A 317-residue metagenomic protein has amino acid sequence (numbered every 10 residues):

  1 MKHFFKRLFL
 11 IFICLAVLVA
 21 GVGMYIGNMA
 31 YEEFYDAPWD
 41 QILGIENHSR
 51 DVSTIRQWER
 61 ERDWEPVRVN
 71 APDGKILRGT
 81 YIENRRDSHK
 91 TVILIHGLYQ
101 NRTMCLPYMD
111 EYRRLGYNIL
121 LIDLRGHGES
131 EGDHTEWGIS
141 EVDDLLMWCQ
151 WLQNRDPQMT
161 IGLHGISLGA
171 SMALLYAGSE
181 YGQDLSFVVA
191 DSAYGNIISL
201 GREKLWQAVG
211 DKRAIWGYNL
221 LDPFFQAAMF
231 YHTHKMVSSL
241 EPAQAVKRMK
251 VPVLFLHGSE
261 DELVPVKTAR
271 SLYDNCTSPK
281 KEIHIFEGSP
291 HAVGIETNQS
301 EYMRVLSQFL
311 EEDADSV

Functional and structural regions predicted by a protein language model:
F4, C14-N70: An N-terminal hydrophobic leader/cap segment in hydrolases
L98-E111: The serine-hydrolase catalytic nucleophile loop
E111-E131: Conserved alpha/beta-hydrolase
T135-D156: Alpha/beta-hydrolase active-site loop
G178-K235, Q244-A245: Hydrolase active-site cap/lid region
R248-K250, F255-H257, D261: Short beta-strand/loop motif that positions the catalytic acidic residue of the alpha/beta-hydrolase fold
E260-V264, A292-V293: Acidic catalytic loop of the alpha/beta-hydrolase fold
S289-Q299: Catalytic histidine-centered segment of alpha/beta-hydrolase-like enzymes
